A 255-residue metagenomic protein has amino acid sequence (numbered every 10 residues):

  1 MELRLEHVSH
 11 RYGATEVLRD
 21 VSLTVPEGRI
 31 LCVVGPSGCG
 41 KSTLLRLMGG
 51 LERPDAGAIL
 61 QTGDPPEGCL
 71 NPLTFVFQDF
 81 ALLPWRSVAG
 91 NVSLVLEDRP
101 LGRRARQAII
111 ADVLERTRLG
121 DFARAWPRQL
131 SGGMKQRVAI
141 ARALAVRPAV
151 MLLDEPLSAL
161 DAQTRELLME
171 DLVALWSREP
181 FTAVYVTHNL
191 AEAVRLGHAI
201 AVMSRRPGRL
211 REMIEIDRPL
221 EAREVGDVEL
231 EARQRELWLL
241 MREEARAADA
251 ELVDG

Functional and structural regions predicted by a protein language model:
G13, G90-A105, R116: ABC-type ATPase nucleotide-binding domains, specifically the catalytic core motifs of the NBD
V34-P36: The feature captures the beta-strand-to-loop junction immediately N-terminal to the Walker
G49: Helix-to-loop junction immediately C-terminal to a conserved catalytic motif
G57-C69: Conserved ABC transporter NBD signature motif
R104-F122, A174: Conserved ABC ATPase "signature" region
W126-L130, M134: Conserved ABC ATPase signature
A145-A149: A short, proline-enriched helix->beta-strand linker immediately N-terminal to the Walker B motif in ABC-type P-loop
